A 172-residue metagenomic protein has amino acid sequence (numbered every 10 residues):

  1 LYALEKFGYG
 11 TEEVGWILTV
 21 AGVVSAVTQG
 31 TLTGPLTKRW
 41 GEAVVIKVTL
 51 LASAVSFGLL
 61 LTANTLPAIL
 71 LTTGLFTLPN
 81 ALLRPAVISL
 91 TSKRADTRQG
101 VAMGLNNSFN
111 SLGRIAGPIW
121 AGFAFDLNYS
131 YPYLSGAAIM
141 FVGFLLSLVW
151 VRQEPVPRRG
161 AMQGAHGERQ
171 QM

Functional and structural regions predicted by a protein language model:
L1-E13: Short amphipathic helix-loop junctions that connect adjacent transmembrane helices in Major Facilitator Superfamily/SLC
T28-E42, F125: Helix-to-loop junctions at the C-terminal end of transmembrane segments in multipass secondary transporters
V44-L59: Structural signature of the two symmetry-related core transmembrane helices
L61-T72: Helix-loop junctions at membrane interfaces in 12-TM secondary transporters
L82-A95: Intracellular juxtamembrane helix-capping segments at the cytosolic ends of symmetry-related transmembrane helices
R98-D126: A late C-terminal transmembrane helix in Major Facilitator Superfamily
A121-F141: A membrane-interface helix-boundary motif in multi-pass transporters
A137-G164, M172: Multi-pass alpha-helical transporter architecture, strongest for 12-TM Major Facilitator/SLC carriers used
